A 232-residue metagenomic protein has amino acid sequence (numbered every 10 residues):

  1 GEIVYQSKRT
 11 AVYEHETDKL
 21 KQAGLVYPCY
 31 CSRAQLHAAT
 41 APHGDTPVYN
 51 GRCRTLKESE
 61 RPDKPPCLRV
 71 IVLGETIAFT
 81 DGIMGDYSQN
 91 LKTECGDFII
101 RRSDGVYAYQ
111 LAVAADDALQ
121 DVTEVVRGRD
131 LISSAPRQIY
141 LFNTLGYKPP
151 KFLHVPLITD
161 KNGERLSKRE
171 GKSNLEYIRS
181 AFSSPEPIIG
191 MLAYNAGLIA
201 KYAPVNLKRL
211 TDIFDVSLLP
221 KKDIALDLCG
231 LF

Functional and structural regions predicted by a protein language model:
G1-Q35, F152, M191-L210: Conserved alpha/beta enzyme-core scaffolds, especially Rossmann-like or related mixed alpha/beta domains that build
Q6-V12, V70, Q110-A115, K151 (+4 more regions): Noncatalytic linker/hinge segments flanking ATPase motor cores
Q22, P28, R33-K168, N174-R179 (+1 more regions): Active-site cores that bind ATP or allylic diphosphates and position pyrophosphate for catalysis
E75, E164-L166, N174-F232: Non-catalytic terminal extensions that flank enzyme cores
